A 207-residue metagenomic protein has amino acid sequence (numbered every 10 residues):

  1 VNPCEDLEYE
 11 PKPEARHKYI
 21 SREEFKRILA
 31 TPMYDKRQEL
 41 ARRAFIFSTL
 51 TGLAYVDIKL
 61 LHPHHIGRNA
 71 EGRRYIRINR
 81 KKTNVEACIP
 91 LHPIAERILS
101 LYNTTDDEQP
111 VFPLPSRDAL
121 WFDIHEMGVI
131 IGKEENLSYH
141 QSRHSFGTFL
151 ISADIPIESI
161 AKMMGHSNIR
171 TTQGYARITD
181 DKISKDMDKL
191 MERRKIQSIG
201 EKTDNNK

Functional and structural regions predicted by a protein language model:
N2-Y55: Basic, Lys/Arg- and aromatic-enriched nucleic-acid-binding interface segment
D6-Y9, K18-E24, T51, L60-I98: Conserved tyrosine-mediated DNA breakage-rejoining catalytic core shared by Y-recombinases
Y19, R80-N84, E96, R117 (+1 more regions): Catalytic-site neighborhood detector that most strongly recognizes the C-terminal catalytic loop/helix of tyrosine
L40-A41, L114-D118, E134-D154: Short basic/aromatic active-site micro-motif
I46, L50, V56-D57, E126 (+2 more regions): C-terminal catalytic core of tyrosine-transesterase DNA break-rejoin enzymes
H65-G72, E134-E135, I155-G174, K185 (+1 more regions): Short, polar N-cap/turn motifs at the start of nucleic acid-interacting alpha helices
H92-E134: Active-site/catalytic core of tyrosine-dependent DNA strand-transfer enzymes
L190-K207: C-terminal secondary-structure termini that scaffold catalytic or DNA-interacting sites
